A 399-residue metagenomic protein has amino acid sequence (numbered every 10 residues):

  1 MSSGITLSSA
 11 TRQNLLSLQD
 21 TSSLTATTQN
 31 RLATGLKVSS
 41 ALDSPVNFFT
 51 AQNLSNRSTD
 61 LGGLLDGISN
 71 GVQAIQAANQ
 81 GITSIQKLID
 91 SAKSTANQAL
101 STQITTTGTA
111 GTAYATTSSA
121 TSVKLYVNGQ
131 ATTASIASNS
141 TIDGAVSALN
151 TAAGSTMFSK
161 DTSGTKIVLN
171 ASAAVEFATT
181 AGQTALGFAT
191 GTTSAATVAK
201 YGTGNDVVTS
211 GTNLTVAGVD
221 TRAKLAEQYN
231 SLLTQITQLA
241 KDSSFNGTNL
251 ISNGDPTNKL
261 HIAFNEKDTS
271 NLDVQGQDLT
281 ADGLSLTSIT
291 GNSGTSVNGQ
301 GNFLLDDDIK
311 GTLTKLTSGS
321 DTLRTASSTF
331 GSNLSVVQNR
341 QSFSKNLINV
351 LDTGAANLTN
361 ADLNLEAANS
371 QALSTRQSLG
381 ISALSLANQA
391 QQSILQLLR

Functional and structural regions predicted by a protein language model:
M1-R399: Primary detection of the long, small/polar-rich alpha-helical "axial" segments characteristic of bacterial flagellar
